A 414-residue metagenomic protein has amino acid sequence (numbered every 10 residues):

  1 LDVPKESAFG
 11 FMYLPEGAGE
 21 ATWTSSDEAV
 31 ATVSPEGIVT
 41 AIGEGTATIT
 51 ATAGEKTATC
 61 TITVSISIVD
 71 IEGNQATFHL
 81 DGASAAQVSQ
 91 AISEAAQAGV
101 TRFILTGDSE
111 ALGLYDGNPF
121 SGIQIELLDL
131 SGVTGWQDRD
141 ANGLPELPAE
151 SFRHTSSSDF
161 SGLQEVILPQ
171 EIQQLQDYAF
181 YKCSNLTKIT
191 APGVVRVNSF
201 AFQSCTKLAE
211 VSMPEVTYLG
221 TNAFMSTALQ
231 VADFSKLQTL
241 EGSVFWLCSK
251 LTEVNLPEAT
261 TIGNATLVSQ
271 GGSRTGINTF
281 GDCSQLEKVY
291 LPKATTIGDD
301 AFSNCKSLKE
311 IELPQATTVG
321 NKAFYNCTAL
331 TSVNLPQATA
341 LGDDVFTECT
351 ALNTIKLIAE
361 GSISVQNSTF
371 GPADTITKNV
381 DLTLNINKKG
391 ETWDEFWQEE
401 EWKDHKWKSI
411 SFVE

Functional and structural regions predicted by a protein language model:
L1-I68: Extracytoplasmic soluble-region selector
C60, S65-E72, F78, H405: Intrinsically disordered, low-complexity repeat and linker tracts
I62, A76-G82, T101-S109, I125-N142 (+12 more regions): Structural signature of tandem-repeat unit edges
E72-G99: Acidic Gly/Asp/Thr-rich repetitive segments characteristic of extracellular carbohydrate-active and adhesion proteins
A86-A95, L112-S121, R139-A141, A149-S151 (+6 more regions): Short, T/G/N/S-enriched strand-turn elements that build extracellular solenoid repeat scaffolds
F120, D404, S409-S411: A hydrolase-biased, glycine/serine/histidine/acidic-enriched motif that marks catalytic-domain neighborhoods in diverse
E150-S151, Q176-Y181, N198-Q203, G220-A223 (+5 more regions): Consensus positions within tandem repeat domains that build extended binding/scaffold surfaces
